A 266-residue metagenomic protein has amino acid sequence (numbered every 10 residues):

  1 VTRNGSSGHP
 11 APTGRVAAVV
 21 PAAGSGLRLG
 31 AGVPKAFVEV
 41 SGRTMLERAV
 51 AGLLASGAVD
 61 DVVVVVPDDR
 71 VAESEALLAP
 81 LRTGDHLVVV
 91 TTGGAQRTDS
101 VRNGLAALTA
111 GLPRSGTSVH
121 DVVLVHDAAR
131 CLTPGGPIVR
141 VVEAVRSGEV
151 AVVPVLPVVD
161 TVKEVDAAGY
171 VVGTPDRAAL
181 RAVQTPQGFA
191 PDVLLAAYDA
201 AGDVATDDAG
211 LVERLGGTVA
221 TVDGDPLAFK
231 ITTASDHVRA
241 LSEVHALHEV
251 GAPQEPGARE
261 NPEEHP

Functional and structural regions predicted by a protein language model:
V1-V19, D207-A209, P226, D236-P266: SAM-dependent methyltransferases
T2-A72: N-terminal glycine-rich phosphate-binding loop and ensuing alpha1 helix
A17, D121-V122: Structural motif
V20, L46, G104, H126-D127 (+3 more regions): Residue-level signal for inorganic ion chemistry
L29, E73-L78, V141, V162 (+2 more regions): Hydrophobic packing residues within well-ordered alpha-helices of enzyme cores
A79-D121: Short phosphate-binding loop-to-helix
L132-A220, R259-P266: Conserved core of the sugar-phosphate nucleotidyltransferase
A220-L227: Catalytic beta-strand/loop signature of glycosyltransferases that borders the donor
